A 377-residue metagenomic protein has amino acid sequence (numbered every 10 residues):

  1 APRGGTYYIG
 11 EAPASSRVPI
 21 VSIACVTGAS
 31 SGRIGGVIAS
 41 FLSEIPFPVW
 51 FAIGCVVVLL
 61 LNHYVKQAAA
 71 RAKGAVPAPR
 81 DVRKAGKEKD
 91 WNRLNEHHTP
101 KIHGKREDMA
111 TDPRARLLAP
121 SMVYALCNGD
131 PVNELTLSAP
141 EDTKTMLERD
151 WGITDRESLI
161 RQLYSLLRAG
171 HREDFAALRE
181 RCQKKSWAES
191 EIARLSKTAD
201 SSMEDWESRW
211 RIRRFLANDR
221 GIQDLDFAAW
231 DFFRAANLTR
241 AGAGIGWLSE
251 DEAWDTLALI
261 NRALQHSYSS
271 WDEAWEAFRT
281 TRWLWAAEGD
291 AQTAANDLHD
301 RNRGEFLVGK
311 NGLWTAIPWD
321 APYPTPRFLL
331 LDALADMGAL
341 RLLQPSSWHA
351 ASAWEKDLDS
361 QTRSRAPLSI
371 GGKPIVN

Functional and structural regions predicted by a protein language model:
R3-Y8, R17-E44: Short, strongly hydrophobic alpha-helical membrane anchors
P48-N237, A241-A243, W247-E250, L259-N377: Polar/charged low-complexity regulatory segments
